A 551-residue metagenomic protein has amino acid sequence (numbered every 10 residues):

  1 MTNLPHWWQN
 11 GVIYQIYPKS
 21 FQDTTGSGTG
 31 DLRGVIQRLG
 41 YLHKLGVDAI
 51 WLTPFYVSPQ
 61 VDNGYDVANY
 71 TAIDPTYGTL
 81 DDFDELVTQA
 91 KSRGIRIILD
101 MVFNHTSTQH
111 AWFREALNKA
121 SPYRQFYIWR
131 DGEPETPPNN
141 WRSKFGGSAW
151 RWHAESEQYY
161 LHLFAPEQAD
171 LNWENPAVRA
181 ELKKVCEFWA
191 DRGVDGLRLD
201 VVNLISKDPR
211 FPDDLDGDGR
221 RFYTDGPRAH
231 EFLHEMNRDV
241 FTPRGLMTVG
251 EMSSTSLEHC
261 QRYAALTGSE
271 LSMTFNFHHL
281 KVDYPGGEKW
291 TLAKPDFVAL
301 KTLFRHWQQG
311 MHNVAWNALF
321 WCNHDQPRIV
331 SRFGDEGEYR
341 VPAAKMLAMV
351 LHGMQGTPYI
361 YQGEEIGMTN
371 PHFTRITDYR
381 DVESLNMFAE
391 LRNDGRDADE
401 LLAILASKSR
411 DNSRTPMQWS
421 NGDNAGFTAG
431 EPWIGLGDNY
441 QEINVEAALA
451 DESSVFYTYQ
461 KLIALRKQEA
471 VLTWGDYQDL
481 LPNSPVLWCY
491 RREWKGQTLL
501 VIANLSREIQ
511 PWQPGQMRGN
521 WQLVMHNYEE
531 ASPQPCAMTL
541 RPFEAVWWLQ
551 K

Functional and structural regions predicted by a protein language model:
M1-K551: Active-site and adjacent substrate-binding regions of carbohydrate-active enzymes
